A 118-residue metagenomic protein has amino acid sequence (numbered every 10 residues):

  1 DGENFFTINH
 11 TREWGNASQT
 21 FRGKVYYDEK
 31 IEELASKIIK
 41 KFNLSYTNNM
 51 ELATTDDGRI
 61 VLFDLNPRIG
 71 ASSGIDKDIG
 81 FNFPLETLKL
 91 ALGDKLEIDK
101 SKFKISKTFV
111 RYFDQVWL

Functional and structural regions predicted by a protein language model:
D1-N43, T54, N66-L92, V110-Y112: ATP-dependent carboxylate/phosphate-activation module, predominantly the ATP-grasp catalytic core and closely related
S45-D57: A short glycine-rich, hydrophobically flanked beta-strand micro-motif that places a catalytic Asp/Glu for divalent metal
T47, G74, L96-E97: Secondary-structure boundary/capping residues
D94-L118: Cysteine/selenocysteine-centered motifs that mediate thiol-based redox chemistry or coordinate metal-sulfur cofactors
